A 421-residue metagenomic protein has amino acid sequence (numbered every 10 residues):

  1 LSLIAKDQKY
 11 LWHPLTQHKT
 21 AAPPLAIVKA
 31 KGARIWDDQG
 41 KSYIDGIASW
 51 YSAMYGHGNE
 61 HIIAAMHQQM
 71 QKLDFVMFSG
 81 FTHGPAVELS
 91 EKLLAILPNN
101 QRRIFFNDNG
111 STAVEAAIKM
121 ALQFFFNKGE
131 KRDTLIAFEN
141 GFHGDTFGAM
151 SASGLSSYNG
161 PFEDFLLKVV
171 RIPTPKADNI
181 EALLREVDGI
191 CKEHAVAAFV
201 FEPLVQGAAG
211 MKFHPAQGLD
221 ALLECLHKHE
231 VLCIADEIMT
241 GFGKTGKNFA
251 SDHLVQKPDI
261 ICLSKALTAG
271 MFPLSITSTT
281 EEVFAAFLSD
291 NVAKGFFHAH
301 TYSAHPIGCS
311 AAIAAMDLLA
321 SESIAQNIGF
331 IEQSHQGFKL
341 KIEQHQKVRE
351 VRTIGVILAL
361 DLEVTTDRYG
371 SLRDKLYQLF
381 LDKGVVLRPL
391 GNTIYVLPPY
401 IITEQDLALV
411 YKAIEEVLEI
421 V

Functional and structural regions predicted by a protein language model:
L1-V421: Conserved N-terminal phosphate-binding loop of PLP-dependent enzymes in the Aspartate aminotransferase
